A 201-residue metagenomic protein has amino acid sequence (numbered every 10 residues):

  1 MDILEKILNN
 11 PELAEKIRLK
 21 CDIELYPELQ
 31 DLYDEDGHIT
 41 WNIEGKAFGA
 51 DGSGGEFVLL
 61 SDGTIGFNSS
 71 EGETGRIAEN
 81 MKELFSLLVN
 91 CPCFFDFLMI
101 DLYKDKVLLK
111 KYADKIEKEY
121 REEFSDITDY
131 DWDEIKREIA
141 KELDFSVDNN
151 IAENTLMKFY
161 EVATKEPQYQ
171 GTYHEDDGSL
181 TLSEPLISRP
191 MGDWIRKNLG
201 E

Functional and structural regions predicted by a protein language model:
M1-G72, M99-Y103, E117-E201: A surface-exposed partner-binding patch
N68-V107: Compact, glycine/acidic-enriched structural inserts
L109-A113: Eukaryote-specific, cytoplasm-facing alpha-helical/coiled-coil scaffolding segments in long proteins
